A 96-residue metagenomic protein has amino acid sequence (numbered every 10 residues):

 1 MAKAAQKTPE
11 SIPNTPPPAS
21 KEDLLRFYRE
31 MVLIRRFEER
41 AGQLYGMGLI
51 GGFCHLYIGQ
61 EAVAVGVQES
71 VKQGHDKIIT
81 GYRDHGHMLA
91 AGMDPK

Functional and structural regions predicted by a protein language model:
A2-G51: Conserved internal helical-beta-strand scaffold that buttresses enzyme catalytic cores
E39-Q43, M47-K96: Cofactor-binding active-site loop characterized by glycine-rich and histidine/acidic residues
